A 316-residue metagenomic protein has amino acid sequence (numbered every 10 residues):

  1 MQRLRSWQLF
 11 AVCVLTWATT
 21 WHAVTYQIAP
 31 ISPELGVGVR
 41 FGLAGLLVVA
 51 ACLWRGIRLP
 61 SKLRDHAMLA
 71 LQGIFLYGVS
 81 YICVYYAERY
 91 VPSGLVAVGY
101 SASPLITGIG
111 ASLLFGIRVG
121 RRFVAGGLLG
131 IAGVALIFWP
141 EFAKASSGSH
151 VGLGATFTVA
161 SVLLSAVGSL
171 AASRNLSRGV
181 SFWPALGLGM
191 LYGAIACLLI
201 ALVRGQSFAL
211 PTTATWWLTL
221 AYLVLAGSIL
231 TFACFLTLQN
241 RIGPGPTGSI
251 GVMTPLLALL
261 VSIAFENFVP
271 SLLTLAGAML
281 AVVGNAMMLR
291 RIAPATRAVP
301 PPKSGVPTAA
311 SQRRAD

Functional and structural regions predicted by a protein language model:
M1-V12, R58-L59, A102-L163, R204 (+2 more regions): Juxtamembrane helix-loop boundary signature in multi-pass membrane transporters
F10, R64-Q72, V119-A132, V180-G189 (+1 more regions): Cytoplasmic-side transmembrane-helix entry/capping segments in multi-pass membrane proteins
L15-T16, T20-W21, V49-Y100, L136 (+1 more regions): Specific transmembrane alpha-helical segments of multi-pass solute transporters/efflux pumps, especially DMT/EamA
T19, A23-Y26, P30, A44-K62 (+4 more regions): Membrane-interface helix-cap regions at the ends of transmembrane helices in multi-pass membrane proteins
Q27, G36, R40, A87 (+6 more regions): Hydrophobic/aromatic residues within transmembrane alpha-helices of multi-pass small-molecule transporters
P30-V79, I106, L163-A171, L186-G205 (+3 more regions): Transmembrane alpha-helices of multi-pass small-molecule transport proteins
L35-L46, L76-Y77, Y81-V124, V134 (+2 more regions): Specific alpha-helical transmembrane segments that line the substrate/conduction pathway and gating interfaces
V37-V39, L95-A102, A171-A194, V224-A264: Helix-helix packing/entry segments at the starts of transmembrane helices
